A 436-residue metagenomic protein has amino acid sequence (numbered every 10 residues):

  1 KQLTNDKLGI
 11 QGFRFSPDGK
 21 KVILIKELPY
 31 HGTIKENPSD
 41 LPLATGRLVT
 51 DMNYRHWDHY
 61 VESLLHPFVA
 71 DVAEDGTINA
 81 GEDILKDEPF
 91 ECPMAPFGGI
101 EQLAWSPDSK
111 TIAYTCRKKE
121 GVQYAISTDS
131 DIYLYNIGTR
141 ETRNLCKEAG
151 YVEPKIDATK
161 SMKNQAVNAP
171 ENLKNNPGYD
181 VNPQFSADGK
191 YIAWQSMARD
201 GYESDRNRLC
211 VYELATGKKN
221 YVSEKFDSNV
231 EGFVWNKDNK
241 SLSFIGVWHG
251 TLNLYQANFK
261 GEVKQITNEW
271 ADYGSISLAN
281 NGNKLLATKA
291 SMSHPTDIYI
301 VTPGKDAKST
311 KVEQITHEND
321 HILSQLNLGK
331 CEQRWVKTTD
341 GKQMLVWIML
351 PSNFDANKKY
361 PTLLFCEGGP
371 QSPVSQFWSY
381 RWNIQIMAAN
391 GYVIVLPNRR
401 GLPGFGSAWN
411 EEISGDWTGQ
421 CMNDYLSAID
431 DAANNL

Functional and structural regions predicted by a protein language model:
K1-K35: Hydrophobic or amphipathic alpha-helical targeting/insertion segments
L3, V22-I23, I112, G189-I192 (+2 more regions): Hydrophobic beta-strand positions that form the internal "hydrophobic ladder" of WD40/Gbeta-like beta-propeller blades
P17-D18, P107-D108, A187-D188, K237-D238 (+1 more regions): Residue-level detector of Asp-centered blade-edge/turn motifs that repeat once per structural unit in beta-propeller
E27-T77, G81-D87, T115-K118, V122-Y133 (+6 more regions): Predominantly five- to eight-bladed beta-propeller fold
V72-G76, N136-R140, E213-G217, N258-E262 (+1 more regions): Short loop/turn segments that connect beta-strands within beta-propeller blades
E82-P96, R143-N175, N220, E224-E231 (+1 more regions): Surface-exposed loop and turn segments in beta-propeller and other repeat-based domains that flank or scaffold
G274-L436: Serine-hydrolase catalytic core recognition
